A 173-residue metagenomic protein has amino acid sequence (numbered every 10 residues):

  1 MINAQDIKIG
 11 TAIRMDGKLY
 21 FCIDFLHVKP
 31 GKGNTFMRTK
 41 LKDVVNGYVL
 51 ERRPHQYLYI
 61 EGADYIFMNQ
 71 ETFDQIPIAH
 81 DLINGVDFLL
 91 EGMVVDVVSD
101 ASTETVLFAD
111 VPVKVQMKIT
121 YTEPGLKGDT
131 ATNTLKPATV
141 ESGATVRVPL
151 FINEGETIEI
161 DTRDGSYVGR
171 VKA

Functional and structural regions predicted by a protein language model:
I2-E141, T145-A173: Acidic-enriched and Gly/Ser
